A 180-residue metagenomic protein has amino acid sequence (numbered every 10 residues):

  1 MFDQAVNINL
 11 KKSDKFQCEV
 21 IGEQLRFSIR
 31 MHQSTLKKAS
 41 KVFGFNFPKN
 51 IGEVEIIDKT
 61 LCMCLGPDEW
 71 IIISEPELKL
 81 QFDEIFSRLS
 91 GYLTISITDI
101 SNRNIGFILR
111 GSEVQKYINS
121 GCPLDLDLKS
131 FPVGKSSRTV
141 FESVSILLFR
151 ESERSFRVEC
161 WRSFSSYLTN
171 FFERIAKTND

Functional and structural regions predicted by a protein language model:
M1-D180: Basic, glycine/lysine-rich polyanion-binding surfaces/domains
